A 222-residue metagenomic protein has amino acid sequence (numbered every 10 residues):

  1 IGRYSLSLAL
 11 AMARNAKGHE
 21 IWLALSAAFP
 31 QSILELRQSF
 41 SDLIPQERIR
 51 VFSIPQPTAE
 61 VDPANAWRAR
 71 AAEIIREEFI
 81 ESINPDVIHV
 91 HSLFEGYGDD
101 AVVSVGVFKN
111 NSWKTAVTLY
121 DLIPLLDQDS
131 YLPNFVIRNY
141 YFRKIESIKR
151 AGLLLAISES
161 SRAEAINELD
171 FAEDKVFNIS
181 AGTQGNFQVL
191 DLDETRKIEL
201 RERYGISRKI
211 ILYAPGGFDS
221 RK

Functional and structural regions predicted by a protein language model:
I1-K222: Carbohydrate transferase catalytic cores enriched for Leloir-type hexosyltransferases
